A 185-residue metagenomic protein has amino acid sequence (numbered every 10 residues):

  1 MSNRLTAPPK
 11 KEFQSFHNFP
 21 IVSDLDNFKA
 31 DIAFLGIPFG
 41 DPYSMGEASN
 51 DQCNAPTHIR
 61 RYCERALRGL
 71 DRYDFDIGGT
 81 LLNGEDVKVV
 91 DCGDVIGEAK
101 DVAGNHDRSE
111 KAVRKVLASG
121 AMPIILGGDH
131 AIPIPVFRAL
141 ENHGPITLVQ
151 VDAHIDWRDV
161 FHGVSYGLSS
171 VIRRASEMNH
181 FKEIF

Functional and structural regions predicted by a protein language model:
S2-F185: Conserved alpha-helical scaffold segments that buttress catalytic/binding sites
